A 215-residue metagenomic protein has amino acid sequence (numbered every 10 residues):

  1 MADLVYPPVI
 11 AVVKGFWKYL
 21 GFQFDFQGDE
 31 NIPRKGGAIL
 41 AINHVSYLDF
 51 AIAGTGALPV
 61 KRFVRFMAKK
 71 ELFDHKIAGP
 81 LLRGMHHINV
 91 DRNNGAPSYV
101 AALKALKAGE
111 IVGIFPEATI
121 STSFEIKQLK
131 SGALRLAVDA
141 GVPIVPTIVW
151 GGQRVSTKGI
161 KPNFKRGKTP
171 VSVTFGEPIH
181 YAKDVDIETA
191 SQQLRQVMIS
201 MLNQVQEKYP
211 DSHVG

Functional and structural regions predicted by a protein language model:
M1-G28, R34, I52, V60 (+1 more regions): A transmembrane-helix-recognition feature enriched in membrane-embedded lipid enzymes and envelope glyco-/phospholipid
P33-N94: Catalytic core of membrane glycerolipid acyltransferases/transacylases, capturing the structured, soluble-facing
G56, L81, K104, R135-D139: Hydrophobic/aromatic ligand-binding patch that stacks against planar heteroaromatic rings of cofactors or nucleotides
H86-E110: Helix-adjacent hinge/juxtasegments
V100-A108, V171-N203: A charged, well-structured terminal subsegment
A105-A133: Catalytic-site beta-strand/loop segments enriched in glycine and acidic/polar residues
F124-I187: A cross-family acyltransferase "interaction/gating" segment
